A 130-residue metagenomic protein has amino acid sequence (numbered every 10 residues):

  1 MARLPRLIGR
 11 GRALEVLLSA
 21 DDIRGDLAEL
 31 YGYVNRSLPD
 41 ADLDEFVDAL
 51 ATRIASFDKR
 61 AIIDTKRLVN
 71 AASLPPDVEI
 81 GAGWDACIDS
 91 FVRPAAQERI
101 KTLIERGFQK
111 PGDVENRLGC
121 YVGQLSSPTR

Functional and structural regions predicted by a protein language model:
M1-R60: Crotonase-fold acyl-CoA enzyme core
A20, R24-G25, E45, T52 (+1 more regions): C-terminal alpha-helix plus adjacent terminal tail
